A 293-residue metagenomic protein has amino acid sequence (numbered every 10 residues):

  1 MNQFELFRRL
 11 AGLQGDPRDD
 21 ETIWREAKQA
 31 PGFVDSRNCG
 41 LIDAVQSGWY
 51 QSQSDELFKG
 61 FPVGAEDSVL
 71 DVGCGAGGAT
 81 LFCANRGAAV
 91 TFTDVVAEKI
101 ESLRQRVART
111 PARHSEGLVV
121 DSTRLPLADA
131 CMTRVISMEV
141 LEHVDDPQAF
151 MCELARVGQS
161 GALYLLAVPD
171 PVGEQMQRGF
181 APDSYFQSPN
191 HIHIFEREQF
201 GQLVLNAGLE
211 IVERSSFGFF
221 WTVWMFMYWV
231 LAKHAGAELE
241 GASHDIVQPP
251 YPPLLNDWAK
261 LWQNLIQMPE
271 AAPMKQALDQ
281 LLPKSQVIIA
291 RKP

Functional and structural regions predicted by a protein language model:
M1-A128, R134, M138, M151 (+4 more regions): Conserved N-terminal segment of class I S-adenosyl-L-methionine
V90, Y164-L165: A short hydrophobic/small-residue beta-strand
E139-H143: A short His-aromatic
Q148-L163: A short glycine-rich, Lys/Arg-flanked "PGG" loop and its adjoining helix->strand segment in the class I
A167-H193, Q202: Short, glycine-/aromatic-enriched active-site segment of Class I SAM-dependent methyltransferases
I192-A207, R214: Short alpha-helix
V212-D257, L281-S285: Conserved catalytic loop of SAM-dependent methyltransferase domains
